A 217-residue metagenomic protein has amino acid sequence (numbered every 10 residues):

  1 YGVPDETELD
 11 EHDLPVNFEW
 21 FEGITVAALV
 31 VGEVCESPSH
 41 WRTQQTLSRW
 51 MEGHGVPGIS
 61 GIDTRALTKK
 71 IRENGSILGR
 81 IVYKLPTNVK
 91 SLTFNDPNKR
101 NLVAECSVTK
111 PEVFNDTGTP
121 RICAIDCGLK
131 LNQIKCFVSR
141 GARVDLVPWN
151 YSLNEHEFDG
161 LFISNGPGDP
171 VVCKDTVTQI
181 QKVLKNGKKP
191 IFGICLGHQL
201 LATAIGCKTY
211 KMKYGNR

Functional and structural regions predicted by a protein language model:
Y1-Y151, H156, P170, T178: RNA-binding accessory domains that recognize and position tRNA/RNA substrates
V30, F162-S164: Structural motif
D126, L161, C195: Residue-level signal for inorganic ion chemistry
N165-R217: Cysteine-nucleophile active-site neighborhood
